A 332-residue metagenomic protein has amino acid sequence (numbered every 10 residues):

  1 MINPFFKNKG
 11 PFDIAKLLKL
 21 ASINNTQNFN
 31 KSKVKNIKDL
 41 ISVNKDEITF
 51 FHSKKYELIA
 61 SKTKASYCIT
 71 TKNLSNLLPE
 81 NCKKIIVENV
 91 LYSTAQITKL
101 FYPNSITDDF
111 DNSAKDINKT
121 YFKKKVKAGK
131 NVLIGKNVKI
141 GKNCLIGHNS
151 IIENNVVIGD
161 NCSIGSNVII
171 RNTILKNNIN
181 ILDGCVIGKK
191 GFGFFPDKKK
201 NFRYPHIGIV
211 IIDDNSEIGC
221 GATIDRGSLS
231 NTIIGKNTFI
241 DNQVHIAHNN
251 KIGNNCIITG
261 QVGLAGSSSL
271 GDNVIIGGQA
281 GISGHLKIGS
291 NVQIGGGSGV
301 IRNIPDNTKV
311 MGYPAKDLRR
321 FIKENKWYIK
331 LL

Functional and structural regions predicted by a protein language model:
M1-N118, N178, G184-C185, K189-R203 (+3 more regions): Terminal amphipathic alpha-helical/low-complexity segments used for targeting or macromolecular assembly
F50, K115-D317: Structural signal for interior beta-strand "rungs" in well-ordered beta-sheet cores of soluble enzyme domains
